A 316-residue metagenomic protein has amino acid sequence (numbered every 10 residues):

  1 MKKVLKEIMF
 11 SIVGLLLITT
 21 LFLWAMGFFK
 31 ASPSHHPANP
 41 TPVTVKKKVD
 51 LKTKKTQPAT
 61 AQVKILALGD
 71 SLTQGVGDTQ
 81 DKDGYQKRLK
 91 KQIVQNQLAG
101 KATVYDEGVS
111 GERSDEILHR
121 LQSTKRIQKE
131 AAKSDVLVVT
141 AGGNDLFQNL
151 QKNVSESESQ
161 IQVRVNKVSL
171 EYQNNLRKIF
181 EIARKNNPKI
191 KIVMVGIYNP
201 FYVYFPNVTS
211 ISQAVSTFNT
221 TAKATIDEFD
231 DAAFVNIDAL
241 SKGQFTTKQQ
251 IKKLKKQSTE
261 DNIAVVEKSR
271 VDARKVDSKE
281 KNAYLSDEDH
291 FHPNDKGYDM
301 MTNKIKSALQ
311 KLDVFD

Functional and structural regions predicted by a protein language model:
M1-A67, T79: N-terminal secretory targeting modules
G14, P200-S241, T247-Q249, K255-V265: Substrate-gating cap/lid alpha-helix
K48-A59, I117-D135, K178-K185, L309 (+1 more regions): Short amphipathic alpha-helices and their capping/turn segments at secondary-structure boundaries
K64-L68, T103-G108, D135-T140, K191-G196 (+2 more regions): Structural recognition of the beta-strand scaffold that forms the well-ordered cores of secreted hydrolase catalytic
S71-Q74, V109-D115, G143-F147, Y198-Y202 (+2 more regions): Solvent-exposed loop/turn segments at secondary-structure junctions within structured extracellular/periplasmic domains
D78-N174: Conserved SGNH/GDSL esterase-like catalytic core that processes O-acyl groups on lipids and polysaccharides
F147-S157, K248-K281: Short, flexible, mixed-charge acidic loops at enzyme active sites
I263-D316: Histidine-centered active-site loop/cap adjacent to the catalytic His in serine esterases/O-acetyl transfer systems
